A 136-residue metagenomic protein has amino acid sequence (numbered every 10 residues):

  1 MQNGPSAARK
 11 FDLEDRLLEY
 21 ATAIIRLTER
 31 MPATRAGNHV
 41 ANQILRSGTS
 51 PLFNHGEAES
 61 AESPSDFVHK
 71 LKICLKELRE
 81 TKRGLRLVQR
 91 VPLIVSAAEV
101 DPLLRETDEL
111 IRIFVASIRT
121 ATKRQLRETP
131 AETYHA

Functional and structural regions predicted by a protein language model:
M1-A136: Amphipathic alpha-helical assembly/interaction segments
